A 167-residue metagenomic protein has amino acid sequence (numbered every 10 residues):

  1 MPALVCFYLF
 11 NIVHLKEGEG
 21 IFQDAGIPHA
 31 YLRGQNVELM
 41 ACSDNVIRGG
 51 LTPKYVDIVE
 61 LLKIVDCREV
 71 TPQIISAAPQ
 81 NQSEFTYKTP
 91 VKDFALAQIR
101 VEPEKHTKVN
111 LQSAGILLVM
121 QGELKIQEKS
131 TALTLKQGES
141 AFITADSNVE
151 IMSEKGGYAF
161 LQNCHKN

Functional and structural regions predicted by a protein language model:
M1-P2, R33-Q35, V101-S130, K136-E139: Glycine- and acidic-residue-biased ligand/ion/polar-headgroup-sensing regions
M1-Y55: Contiguous mid-protein beta-loop-alpha structural module that forms a pocket-lining wall or clamp of enzyme active
N11-V13, E17-E19, I27, Q35-V37 (+5 more regions): Structural beta-strand/beta-sheet cores of well-ordered domains, especially the beta-sheet scaffolds that support
E17, P79-T107: A short glycine-rich, His/Asp/Glu-containing loop-to-beta-strand
I27-L39, D44, A132, K136 (+1 more regions): Ligand-binding loop in jelly-roll beta-barrel domains
G34-T86: C-terminal, non-catalytic macromolecule-binding modules
L96-Q98, L124-I126, A159: Generic structural motif
